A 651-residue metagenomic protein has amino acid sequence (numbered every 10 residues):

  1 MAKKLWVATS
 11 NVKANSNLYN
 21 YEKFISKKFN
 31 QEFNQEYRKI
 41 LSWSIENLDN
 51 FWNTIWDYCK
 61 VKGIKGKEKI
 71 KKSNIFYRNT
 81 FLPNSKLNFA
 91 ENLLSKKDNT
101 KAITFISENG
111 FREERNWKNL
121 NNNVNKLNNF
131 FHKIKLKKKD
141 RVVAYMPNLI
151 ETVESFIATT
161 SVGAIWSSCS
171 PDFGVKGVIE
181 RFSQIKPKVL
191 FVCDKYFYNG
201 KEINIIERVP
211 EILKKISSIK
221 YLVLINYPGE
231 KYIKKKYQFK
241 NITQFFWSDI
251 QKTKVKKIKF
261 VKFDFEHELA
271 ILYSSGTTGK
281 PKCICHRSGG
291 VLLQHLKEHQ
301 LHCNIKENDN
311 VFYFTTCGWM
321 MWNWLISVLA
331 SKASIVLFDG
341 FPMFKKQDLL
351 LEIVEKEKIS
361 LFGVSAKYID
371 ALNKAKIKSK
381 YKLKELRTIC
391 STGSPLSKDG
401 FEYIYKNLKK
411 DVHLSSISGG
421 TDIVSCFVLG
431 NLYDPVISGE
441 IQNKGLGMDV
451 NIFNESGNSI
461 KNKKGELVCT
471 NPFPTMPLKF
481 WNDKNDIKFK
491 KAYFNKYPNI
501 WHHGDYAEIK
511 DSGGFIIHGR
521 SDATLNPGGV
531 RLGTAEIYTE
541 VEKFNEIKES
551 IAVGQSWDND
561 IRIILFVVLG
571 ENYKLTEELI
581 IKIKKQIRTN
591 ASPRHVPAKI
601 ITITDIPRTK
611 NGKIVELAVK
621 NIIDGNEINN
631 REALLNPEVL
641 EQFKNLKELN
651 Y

Functional and structural regions predicted by a protein language model:
K39-W43, I103-I157, G174-I179, I242-D249 (+1 more regions): Conserved AMP-binding/adenylate-forming core of the ANL superfamily
N99-K101, L224, Q238-Y273, K280 (+3 more regions): Conserved pre-ATP/AMP-binding loop-to-beta segment of ANL
A144, P171-D194, V209, E355 (+6 more regions): AMP-binding/adenylate-forming catalytic core of the ANL superfamily
P147, V189-R208, G229, T316 (+4 more regions): Adenylate-forming
S161-S248, L349, E357-K358, S365-A366: Structural core segment of the AMP-binding/adenylate-forming
Y221, I551-S556, I564-L565, K584-Y651: Conserved C-terminal "lid"/linker of ANL adenylate-forming enzymes
G290-N310, W319-S360, A375-K376: Conserved AMP-binding/adenylation subdomain of ANL enzymes
L301, E355, R387-G514, S521-T524 (+1 more regions): Conserved AMP-binding/adenylate-forming
